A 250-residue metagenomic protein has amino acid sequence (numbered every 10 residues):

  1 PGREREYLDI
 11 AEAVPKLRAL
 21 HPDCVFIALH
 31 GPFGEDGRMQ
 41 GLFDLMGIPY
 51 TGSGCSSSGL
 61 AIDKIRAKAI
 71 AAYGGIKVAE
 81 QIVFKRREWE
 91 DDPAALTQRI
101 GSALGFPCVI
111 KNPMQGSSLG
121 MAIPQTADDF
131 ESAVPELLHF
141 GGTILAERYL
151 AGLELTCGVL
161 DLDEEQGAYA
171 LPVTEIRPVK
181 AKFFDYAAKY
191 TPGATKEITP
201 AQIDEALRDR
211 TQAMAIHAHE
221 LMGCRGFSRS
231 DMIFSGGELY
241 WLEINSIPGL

Functional and structural regions predicted by a protein language model:
P1-S56, L60-I62, R66, Y73 (+1 more regions): ATP-binding N-terminal substructure of ATP-dependent carboxylate-amine bond-forming enzymes
L17-A19, L60-L153, E164, Q212: Active-site nucleotide/adenylate-binding loops and adjacent lid/helix of ATP-dependent enzymes
I27, Y50-G54, E80-I82, N112-G116 (+1 more regions): Short beta-strands and strand-loop turn motifs
G31, S118, V179, N245-L250: Glycine-rich phosphate/pyrophosphate-binding beta-alpha loops
Q125-A213, F234-Y240: Phosphate-binding site of ATP-dependent enzymes
G158, H219-L250: Conserved metal-phosphate-binding beta-hairpin within the catalytic cores of diverse ATP-dependent phosphoryl-transfer
